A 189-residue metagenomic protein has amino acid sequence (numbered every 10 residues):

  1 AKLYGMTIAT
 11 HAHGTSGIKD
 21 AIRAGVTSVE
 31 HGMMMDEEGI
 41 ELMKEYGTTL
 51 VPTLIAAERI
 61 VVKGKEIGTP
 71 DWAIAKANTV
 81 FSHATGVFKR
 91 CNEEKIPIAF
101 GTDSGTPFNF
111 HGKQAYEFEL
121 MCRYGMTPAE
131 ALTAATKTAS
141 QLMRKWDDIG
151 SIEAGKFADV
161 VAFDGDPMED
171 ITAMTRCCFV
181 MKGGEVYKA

Functional and structural regions predicted by a protein language model:
A1-S82, A99, S104-G105, G125-T127 (+3 more regions): Active-site core of metal-dependent hydrolases
L3-T7, W72, V80-F163: His/Asp/Glu-enriched, well-ordered alpha-helical/loop segment that forms or immediately abuts the divalent-metal
I18-K19, G39, F88, G150-S151 (+1 more regions): Short, flexible, glycine/charge-rich loop motifs used to bind or transfer phosphoryl groups or to couple energy/partner
A21, F110-G112, T172: Short glycine-biased active-site loop of nucleotidyltransferases that positions the nucleotide triphosphate and helps
A24, E30, Y116, D147 (+3 more regions): Residue-level signal for pocket-adjacent positions within structured domains
D36, E58, K65, T136 (+3 more regions): Residue-level detector of alpha-helical recognition elements and their boundaries
M43-K44, E93, E153, A173: Extracellular/periplasmic catalytic domains that process cell-envelope and extracellular macromolecules
A135-K137, Q141, A154-A189: C-terminal cap of metal-dependent C-N hydrolases
